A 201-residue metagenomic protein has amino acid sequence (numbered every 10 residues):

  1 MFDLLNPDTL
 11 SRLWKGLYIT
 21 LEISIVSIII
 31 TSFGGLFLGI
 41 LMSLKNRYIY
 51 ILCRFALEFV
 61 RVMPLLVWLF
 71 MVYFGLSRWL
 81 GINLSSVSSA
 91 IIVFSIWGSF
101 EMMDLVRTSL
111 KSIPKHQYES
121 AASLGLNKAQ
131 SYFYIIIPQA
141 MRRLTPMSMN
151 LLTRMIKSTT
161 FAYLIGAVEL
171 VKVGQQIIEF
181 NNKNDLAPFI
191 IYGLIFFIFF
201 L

Functional and structural regions predicted by a protein language model:
M1-L201: Transmembrane alpha-helices and adjacent helix-loop boundaries
